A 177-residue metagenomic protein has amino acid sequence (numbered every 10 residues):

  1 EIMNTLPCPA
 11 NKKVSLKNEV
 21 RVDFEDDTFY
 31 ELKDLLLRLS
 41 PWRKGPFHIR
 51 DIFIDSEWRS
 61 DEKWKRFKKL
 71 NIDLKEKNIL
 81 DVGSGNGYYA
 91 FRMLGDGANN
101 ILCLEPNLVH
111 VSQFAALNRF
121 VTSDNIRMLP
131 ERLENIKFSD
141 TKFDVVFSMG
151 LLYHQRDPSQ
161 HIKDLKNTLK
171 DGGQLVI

Functional and structural regions predicted by a protein language model:
E1-S60, R119: N-terminal accessory regions of S-adenosyl-L-methionine
E57-K77: Conserved alpha-helix/loop element of class I SAM-dependent methyltransferases that forms part of the SAM/SAH-binding
K77-G85: Conserved class I S-adenosyl-L-methionine
N86-G97: Conserved SAM-binding loop of SAM-dependent methyltransferases across substrates and taxa, primarily the Class I
T122-L133: Conserved SAM-binding strand-loop segment of SAM-dependent methyltransferases
I136-V146: A short acidic, Gly/Pro-enriched loop at the edge of an enzyme's catalytic core that lines a small-molecule cofactor
D144-P158: A short SAM/SAH-binding and catalytic strip from SAM-dependent methyltransferases
S159-Q174: A short glycine-rich, Lys/Arg-flanked "PGG" loop and its adjoining helix->strand segment in the class I
